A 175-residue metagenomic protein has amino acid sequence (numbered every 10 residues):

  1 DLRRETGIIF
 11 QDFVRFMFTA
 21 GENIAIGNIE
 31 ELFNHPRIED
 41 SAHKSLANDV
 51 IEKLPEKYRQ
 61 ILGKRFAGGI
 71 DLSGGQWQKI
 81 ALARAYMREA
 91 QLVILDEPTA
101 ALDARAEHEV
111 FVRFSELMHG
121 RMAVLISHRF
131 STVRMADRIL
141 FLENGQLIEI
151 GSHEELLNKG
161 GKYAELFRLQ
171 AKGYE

Functional and structural regions predicted by a protein language model:
R3, G21-A67, V112, G120 (+1 more regions): ABC ATPase nucleotide-binding domain helical subdomain, centered on the C-loop/LSGGQ "ABC signature"
F16, N48-Q78, E89, L102 (+1 more regions): ABC-fold ATPase nucleotide-binding domain signature/coupling loops
K53, V112, R129-E175: C-terminal portion of ABC ATPase nucleotide-binding domains
L82, I126: Hydrophobic anchor residue at the start of the ABC signature
V93-E97: Catalytic Walker B motif of ABC-type/P-loop ATPase nucleotide-binding domains
A104-A106: Helix N-cap at the start of a conserved alpha-helix in ABC-type nucleotide-binding domains
E116-L125, V133: Conserved catalytic loops of ABC-family nucleotide-binding domains
